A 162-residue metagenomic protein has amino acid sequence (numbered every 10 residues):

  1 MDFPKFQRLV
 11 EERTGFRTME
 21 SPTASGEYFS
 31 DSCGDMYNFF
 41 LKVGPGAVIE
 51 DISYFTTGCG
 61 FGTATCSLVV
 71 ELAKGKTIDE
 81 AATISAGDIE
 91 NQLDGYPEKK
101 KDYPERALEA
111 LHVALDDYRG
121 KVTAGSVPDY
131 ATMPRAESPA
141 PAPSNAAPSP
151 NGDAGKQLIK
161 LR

Functional and structural regions predicted by a protein language model:
M1-M19, S25-G26, G44, K76-D79 (+1 more regions): C-terminal binding/interaction regions
E20, S30-G34: A short catalytic or substrate-binding loop motif that flags glycine-/basic-rich loops and adjacent residues that bind
A24-F29, F55: Short, solvent-exposed loop/turn elements at beta->coil junctions and helix N-caps that rim active or binding pockets
C33, T56-A64: Short, thiol/selenol-centered motifs that function as redox-active sites or metal-ligating centers
D35-P45: Short beta-strand elements
A47-T56, D94: Immediate flanking context of iron-sulfur cluster ligation sites
T63-K76: Alpha-helical support elements that line or immediately flank enzyme active sites and cofactor-binding pockets
